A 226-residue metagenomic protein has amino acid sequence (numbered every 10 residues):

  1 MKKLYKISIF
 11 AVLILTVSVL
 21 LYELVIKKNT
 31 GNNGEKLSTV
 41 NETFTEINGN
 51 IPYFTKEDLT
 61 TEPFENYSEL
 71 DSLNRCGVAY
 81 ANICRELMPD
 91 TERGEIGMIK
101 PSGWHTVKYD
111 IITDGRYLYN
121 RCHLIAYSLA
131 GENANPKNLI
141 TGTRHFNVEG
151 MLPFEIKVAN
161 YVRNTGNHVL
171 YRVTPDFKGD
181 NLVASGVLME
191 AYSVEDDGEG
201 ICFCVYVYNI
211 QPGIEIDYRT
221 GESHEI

Functional and structural regions predicted by a protein language model:
M1-L13: N-terminal Sec-pathway targeting helices
K2-L4, E42, F203: Hydrophobic transmembrane signal anchors and adjacent membrane-proximal interface regions, especially in viral
L4, L21, P52, V205-V207 (+1 more regions): Intrinsically disordered, low-complexity N-terminal regions enriched in serine/proline/glycine with scattered basic
I14-V25: Hydrophobic alpha-helical membrane-insertion segments, chiefly the h-region of N-terminal signal peptides
V25-F64: N-terminal, intrinsically disordered, polar/charged segments of Gram-positive cell-envelope systems that serve as
E57-I226: Domain-level detector of nuclease and nuclease-like folds in predominantly extracellular/periplasmic contexts
